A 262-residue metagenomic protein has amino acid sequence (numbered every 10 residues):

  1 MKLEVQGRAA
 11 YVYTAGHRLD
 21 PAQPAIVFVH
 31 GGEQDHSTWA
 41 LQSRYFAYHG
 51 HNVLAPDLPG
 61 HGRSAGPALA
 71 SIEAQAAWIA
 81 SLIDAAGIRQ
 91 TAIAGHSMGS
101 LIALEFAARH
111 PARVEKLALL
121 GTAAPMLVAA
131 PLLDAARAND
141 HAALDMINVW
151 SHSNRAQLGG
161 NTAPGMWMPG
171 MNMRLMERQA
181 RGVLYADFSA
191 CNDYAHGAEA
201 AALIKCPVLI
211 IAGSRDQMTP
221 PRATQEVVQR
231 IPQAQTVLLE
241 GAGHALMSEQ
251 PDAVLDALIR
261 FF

Functional and structural regions predicted by a protein language model:
R8-A15, A40-Y48, N52-M98, D256: Active-site loop/oxyanion-hole signature of alpha/beta-hydrolase fold enzymes
A22-G31: Short beta-strand element of the alpha/beta-hydrolase
G31-Q34, S97: Active-site glycine-rich loops that stabilize anionic/oxyanionic intermediates across multiple enzyme folds
L101-M146: Flexible "cap/lid" loop of the alpha/beta hydrolase fold
P125, D134-L203: Conserved alpha/beta-hydrolase catalytic His-Asp/Glu region
I204, I210-A212, D216: Short beta-strand/loop motif that positions the catalytic acidic residue of the alpha/beta-hydrolase fold
Q217-A223: Conserved alpha/beta-hydrolase "acid-adjacent" motif
A234-F262: Catalytic active-site module of serine/aspartate enzymes centered on a nucleophile-bearing elbow/loop
